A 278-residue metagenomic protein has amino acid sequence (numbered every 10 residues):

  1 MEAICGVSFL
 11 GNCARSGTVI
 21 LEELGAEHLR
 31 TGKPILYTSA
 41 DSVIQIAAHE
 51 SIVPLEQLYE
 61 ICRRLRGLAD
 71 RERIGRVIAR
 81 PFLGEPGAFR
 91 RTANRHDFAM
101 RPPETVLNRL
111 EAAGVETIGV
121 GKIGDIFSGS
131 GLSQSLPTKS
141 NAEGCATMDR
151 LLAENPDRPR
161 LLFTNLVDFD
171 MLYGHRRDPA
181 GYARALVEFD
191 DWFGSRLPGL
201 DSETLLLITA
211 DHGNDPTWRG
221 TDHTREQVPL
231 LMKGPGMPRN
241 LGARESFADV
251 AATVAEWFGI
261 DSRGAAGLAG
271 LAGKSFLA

Functional and structural regions predicted by a protein language model:
M1-A278: Feature captures the catalytic ectodomains and active-site-proximal regions of enzymes that hydrolyze or transfer
